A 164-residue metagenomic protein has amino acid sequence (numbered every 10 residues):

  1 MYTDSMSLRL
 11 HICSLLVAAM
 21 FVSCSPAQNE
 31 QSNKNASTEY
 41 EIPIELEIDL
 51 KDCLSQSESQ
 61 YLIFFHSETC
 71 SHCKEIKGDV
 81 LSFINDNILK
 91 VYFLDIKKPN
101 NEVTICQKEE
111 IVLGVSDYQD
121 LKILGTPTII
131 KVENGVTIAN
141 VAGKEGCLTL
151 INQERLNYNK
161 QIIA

Functional and structural regions predicted by a protein language model:
T3-I12: Bacterial N-terminal signal peptides that target proteins for export
M20-S23: C-terminal motif of bacterial Sec signal peptides marking the signal peptidase cleavage site
A27-Y61, N152-A164: N-terminal leader/targeting and pre-domain segments
D52-F93: Local sequence-structure signature of Cys/Sec-based thiol-disulfide redox active-site neighborhoods
Q56-S57, L121-G125: Extracellular/periplasmic catalytic domains that process cell-envelope and extracellular macromolecules
E68-H72, K97-N101, V136-T137, E145-G146: Solvent-exposed loop/turn segments at secondary-structure junctions within structured extracellular/periplasmic domains
L89-V112: Thiol-based oxidoreductase modules, predominantly thioredoxin-like and allied folds used for disulfide exchange
I123-A164: Non-catalytic, surface beta->alpha helical segment in thiol-disulfide oxidoreductase systems
